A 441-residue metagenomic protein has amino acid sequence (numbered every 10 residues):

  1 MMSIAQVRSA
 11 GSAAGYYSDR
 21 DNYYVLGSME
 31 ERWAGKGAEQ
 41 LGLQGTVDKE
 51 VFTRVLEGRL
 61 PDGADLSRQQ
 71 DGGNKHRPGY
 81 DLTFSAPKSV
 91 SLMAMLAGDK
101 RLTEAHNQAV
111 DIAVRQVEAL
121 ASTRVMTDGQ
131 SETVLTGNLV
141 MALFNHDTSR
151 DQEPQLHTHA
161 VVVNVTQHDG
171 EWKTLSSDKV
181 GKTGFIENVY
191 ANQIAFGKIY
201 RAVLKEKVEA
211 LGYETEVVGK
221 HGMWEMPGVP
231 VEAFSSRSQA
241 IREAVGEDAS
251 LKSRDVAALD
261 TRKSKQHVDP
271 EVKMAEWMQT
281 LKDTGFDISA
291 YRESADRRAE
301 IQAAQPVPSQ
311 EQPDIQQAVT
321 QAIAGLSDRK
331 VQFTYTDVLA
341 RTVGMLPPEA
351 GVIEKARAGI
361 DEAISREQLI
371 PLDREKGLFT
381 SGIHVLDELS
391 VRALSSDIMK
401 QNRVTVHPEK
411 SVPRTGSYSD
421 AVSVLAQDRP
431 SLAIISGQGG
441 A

Functional and structural regions predicted by a protein language model:
M1-A441: Conserved ATP-binding/catalytic motifs of P-loop helicase motor domains
